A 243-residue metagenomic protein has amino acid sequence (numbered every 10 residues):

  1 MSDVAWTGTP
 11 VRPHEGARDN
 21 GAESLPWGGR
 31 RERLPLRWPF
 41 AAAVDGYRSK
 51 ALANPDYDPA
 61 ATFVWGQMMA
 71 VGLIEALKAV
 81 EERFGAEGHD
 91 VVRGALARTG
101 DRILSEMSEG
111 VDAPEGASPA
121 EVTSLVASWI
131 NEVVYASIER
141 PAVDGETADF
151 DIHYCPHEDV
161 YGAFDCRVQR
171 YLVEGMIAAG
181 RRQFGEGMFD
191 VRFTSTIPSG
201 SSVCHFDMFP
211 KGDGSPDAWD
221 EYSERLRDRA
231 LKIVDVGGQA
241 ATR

Functional and structural regions predicted by a protein language model:
M1-E146, P156-L172, A179-V203, D207-R243: N-terminal accessory segment detector
F150: Active-site acidic/histidine clusters and adjacent loop/turn architecture that either coordinate catalytic ions
